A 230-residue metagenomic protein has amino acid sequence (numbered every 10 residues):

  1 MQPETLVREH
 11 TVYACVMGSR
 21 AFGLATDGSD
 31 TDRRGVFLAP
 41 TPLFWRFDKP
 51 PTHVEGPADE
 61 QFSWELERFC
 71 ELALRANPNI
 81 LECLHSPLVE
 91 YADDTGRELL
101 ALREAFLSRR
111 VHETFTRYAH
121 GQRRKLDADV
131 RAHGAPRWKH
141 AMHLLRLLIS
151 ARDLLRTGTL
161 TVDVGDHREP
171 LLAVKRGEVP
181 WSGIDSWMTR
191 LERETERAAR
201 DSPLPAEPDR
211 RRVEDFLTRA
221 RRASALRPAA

Functional and structural regions predicted by a protein language model:
M1-D94, A101: An N-terminal structural lobe/cap that precedes and organizes the functional/catalytic core across diverse proteins
G23, L154-T157, A225, A229: Glycine-centered secondary-structure boundary/capping sites
T52-H53, L72, T114, R123-L126 (+1 more regions): Amphipathic alpha-helical interaction segments
Y91-E214: Conserved nucleotidyltransferase catalytic core and NTase-mimicking acidic/glycine-rich helix/loop elements in nucleic
R210-A230: Short, amphipathic C-terminal "tail helix"
